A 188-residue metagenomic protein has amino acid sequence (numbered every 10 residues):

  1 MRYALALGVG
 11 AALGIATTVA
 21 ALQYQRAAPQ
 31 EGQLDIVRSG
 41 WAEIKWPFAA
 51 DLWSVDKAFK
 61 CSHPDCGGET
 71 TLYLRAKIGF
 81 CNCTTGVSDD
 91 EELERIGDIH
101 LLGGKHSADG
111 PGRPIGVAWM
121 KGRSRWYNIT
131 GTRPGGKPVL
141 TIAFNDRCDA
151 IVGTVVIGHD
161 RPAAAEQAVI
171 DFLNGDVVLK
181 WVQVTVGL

Functional and structural regions predicted by a protein language model:
A4-Y24: Hydrophobic membrane-insertion alpha-helices, especially the h-region of bacterial N-terminal signal peptides
Y24-S39: Ser/Thr/Pro/Gly-rich low-complexity linker/stalk segments immediately outside membranes or between
A42: Short beta-strand-centered segments that line the small-molecule binding cleft or hinge of alpha/beta clamshell
K45-E94: Secretory pathway targeting signatures of secreted, lumenal, and periplasmic proteins
R75-I78, I129-P134, F144-D149, V155-R161: Short, flexible beta-strand-to-coil junctions
I78-K121: Structured, soluble extracytoplasmic/luminal domains of envelope-associated proteins
G103-R147: Signature of long, low-cysteine stretches enriched in small and polar/charged residues
R147-L188: Surface-exposed amphipathic alpha-helical segments
